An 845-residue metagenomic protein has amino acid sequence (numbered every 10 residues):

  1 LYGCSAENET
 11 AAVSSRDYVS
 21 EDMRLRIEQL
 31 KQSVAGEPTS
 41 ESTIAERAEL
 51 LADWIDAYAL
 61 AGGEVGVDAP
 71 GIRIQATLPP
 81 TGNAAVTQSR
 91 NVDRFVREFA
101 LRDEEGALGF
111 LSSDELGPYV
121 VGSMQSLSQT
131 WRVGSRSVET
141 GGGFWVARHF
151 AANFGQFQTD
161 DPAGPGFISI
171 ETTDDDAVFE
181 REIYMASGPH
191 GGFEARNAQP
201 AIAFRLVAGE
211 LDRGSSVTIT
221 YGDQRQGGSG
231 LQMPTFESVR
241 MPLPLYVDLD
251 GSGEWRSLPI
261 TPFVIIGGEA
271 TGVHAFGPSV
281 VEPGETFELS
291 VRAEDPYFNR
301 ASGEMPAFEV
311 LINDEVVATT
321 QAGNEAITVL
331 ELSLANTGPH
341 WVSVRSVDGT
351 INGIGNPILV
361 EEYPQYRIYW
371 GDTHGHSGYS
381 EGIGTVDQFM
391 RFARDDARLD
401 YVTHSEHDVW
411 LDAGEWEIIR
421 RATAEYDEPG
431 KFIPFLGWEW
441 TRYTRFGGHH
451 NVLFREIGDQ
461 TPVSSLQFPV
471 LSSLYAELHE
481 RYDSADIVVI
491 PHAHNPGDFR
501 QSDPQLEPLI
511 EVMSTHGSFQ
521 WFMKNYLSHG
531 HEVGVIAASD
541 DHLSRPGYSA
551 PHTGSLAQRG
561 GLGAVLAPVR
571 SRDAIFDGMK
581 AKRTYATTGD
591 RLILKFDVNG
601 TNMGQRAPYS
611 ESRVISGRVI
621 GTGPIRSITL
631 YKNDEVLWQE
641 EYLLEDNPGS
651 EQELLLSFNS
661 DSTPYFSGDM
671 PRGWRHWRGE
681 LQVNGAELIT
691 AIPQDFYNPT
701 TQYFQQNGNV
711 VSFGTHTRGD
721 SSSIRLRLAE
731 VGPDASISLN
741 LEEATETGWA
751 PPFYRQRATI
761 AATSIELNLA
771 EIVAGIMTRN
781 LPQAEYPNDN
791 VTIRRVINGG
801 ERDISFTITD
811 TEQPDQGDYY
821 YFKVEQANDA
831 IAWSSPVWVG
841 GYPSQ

Functional and structural regions predicted by a protein language model:
L1-G3: C-terminal segment of classical bacterial N-terminal signal peptides
S5-E7: Bacterial signal peptide processing site
S14-G272: Ser/Thr/Pro/Gly-rich, low-complexity intrinsically disordered stalk/linker tracts of secreted and surface-exposed
V67, G71-P118, V273-V280, I575-Y609 (+3 more regions): Short, compositionally biased P/S/T/A/G/V-rich stretches that sit at domain boundaries
G117-Y119, G209, M233, S279 (+3 more regions): Outer-membrane beta-barrel proteins
G134, G277-V280, Y297-F298: Beta-strand/beta-sandwich contexts
E282-Q845: Extended, charged catalytic domains and RNA/DNA-binding interfaces, predominantly in divalent-metal-using enzymes
